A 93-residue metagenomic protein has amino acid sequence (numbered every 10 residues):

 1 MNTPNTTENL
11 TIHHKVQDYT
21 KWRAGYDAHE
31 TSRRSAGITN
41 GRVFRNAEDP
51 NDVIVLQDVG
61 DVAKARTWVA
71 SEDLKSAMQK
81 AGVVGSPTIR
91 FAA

Functional and structural regions predicted by a protein language model:
M1-S76, A81-A93: Short S/T/G/P-rich N-terminal loop/turn motif that feeds into the first structured element of a domain
